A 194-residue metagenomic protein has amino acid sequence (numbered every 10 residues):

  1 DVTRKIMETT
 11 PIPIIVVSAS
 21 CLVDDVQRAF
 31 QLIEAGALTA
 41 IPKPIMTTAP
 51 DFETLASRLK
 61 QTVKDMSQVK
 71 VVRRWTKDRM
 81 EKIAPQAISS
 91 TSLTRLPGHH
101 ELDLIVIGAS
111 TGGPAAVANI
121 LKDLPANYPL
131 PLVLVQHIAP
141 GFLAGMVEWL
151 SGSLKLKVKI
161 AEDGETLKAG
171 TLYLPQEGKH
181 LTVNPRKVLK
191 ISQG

Functional and structural regions predicted by a protein language model:
D1-G194: Conserved acid/base catalytic micro-environments in cytosolic active-site loops
